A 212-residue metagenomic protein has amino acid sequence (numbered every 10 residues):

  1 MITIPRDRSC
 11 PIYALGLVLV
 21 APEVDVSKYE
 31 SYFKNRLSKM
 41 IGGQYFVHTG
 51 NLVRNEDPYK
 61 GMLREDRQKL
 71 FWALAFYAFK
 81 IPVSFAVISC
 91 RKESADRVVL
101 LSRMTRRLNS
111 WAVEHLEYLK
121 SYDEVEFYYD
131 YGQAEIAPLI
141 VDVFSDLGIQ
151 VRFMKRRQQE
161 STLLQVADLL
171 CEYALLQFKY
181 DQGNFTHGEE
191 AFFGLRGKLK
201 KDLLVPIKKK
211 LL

Functional and structural regions predicted by a protein language model:
I2-L212: Phosphate-ester processing/binding pockets and catalytic centers
